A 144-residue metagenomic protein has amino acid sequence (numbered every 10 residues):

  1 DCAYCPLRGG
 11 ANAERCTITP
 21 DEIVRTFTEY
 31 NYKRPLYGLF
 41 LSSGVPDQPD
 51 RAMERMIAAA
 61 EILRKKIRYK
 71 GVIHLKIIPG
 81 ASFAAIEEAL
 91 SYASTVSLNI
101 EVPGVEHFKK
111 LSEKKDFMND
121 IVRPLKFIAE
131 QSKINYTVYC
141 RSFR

Functional and structural regions predicted by a protein language model:
C2-C5: Short cysteine clusters
L7-F143: Conserved Radical SAM active-site core
